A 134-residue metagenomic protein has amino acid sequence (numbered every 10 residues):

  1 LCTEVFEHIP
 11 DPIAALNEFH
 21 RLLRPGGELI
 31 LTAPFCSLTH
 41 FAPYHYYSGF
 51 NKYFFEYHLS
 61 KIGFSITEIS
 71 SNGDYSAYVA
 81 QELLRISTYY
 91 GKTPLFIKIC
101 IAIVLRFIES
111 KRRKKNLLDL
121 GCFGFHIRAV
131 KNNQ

Functional and structural regions predicted by a protein language model:
L1-F41, Y53-E56, I127-K131: Conserved SAM-binding loop
I9, G49, D119-L120: Short, solvent-exposed loop/helix junctions and linker helices that flank or host conserved functional motifs
G27, F64-S65: A structural micro-motif
S37-F41, Y75-A80: Short catalytic/ligand-binding loop motif for oxyanion handling, primarily in non-cytosolic enzymes, centered on
A42-Y46: Short, solvent-exposed loop/turn segments at secondary-structure boundaries
Y47-G63, I69: Short alpha-helix
E68-D74: Acidic carboxylate-rich catalytic motifs and surrounding loops in phosphoryl-/glycosyl-chemistry enzymes
S76-Q134: A C-terminal cap/extension of S-adenosyl-L-methionine-dependent methyltransferases that defines the acceptor-substrate
